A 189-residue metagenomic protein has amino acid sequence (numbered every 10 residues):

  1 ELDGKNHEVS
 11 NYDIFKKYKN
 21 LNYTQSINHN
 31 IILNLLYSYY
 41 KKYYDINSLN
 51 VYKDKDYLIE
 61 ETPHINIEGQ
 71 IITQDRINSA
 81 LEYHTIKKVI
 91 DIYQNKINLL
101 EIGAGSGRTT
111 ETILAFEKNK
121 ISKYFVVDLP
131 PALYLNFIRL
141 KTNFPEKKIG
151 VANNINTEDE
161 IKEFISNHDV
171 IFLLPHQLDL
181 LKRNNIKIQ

Functional and structural regions predicted by a protein language model:
E1-T73: N-terminal accessory regions of S-adenosyl-L-methionine
R76-K96: Conserved alpha-helix/loop element of class I SAM-dependent methyltransferases that forms part of the SAM/SAH-binding
N95-G105: Conserved class I S-adenosyl-L-methionine
S106-N119: Conserved SAM-binding loop of SAM-dependent methyltransferases across substrates and taxa, primarily the Class I
K123-L129: Conserved SAM-binding motif I beta-strand of class I
R139-R183: S-adenosyl-L-methionine
L178, I188-Q189: A short SAM/SAH-binding and catalytic strip from SAM-dependent methyltransferases
